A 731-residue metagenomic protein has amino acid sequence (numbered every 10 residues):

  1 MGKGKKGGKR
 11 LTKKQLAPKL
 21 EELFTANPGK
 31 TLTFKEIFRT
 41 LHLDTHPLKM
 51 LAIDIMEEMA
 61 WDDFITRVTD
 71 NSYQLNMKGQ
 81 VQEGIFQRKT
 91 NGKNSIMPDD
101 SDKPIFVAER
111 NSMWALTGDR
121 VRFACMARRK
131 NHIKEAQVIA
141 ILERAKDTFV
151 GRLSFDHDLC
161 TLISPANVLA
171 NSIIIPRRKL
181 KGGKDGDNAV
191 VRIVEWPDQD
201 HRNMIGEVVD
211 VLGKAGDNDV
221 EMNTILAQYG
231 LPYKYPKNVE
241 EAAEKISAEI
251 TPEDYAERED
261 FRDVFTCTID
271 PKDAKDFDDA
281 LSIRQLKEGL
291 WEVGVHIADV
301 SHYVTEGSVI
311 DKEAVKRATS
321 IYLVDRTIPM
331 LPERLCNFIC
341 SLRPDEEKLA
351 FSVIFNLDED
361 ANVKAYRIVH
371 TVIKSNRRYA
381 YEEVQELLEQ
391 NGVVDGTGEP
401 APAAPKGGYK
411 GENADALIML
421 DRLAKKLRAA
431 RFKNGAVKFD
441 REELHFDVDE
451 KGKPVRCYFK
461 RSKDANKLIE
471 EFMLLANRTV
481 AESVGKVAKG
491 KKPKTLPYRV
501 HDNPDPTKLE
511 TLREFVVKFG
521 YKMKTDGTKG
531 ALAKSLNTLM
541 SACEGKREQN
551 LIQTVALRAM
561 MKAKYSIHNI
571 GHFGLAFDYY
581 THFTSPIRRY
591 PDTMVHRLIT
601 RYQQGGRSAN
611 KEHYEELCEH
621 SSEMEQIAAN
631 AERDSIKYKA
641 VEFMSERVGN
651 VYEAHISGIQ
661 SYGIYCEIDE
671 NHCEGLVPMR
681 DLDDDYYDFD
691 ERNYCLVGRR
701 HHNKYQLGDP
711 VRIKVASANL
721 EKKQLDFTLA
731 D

Functional and structural regions predicted by a protein language model:
M1-G2, A556: Compositionally biased, intrinsically disordered low-complexity regions used as flexible
G2-G294, S301-E347, R378, E383-E386 (+4 more regions): Charge-lined substrate channels and their catalytic hotspots, especially those that engage the 3′ end of RNA
R39, V190, E195-P197, K214 (+6 more regions): Electropositive polyanion-binding surfaces
K103-A108, L169-I175, H672-F689: A short macromolecule-binding patch
